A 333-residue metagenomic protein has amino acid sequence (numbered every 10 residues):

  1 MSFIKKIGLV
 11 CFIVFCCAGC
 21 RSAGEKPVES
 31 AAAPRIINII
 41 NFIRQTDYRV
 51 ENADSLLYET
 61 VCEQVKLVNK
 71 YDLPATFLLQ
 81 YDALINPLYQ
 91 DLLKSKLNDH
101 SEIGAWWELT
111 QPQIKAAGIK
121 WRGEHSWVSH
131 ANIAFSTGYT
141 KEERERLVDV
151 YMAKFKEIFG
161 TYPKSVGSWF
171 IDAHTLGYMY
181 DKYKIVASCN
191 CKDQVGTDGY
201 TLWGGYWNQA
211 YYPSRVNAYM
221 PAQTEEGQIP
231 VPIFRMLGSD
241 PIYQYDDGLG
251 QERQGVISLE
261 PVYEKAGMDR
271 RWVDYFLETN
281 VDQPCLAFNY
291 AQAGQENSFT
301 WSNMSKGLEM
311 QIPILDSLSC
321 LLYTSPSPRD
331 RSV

Functional and structural regions predicted by a protein language model:
G8-C16: Bacterial N-terminal signal peptides
P27-N69: N-terminal regions that are enriched for targeting/export leaders and immediately downstream pro/stem segments
R49-Y58, L78-Q90, Q111-Q113, V166-L176 (+3 more regions): Acidic-and-aromatic substrate-binding clefts and catalytic sites of carbohydrate-active enzymes
Q64-K70, N86-A105, N280-V281: Acidic (Asp/Glu)-rich catalytic clusters
K115-E157, V216-D282, W301-I312: Alpha-helical scaffold elements lining the catalytic groove of polysaccharide deacetylases
T140-A218: Catalytic domains of cell-wall/extracellular-matrix polysaccharide-remodeling enzymes, centered on de-N-acetylation
Y323-D330: Conserved small/polar residues in nucleotide/adenosyl-binding loops
